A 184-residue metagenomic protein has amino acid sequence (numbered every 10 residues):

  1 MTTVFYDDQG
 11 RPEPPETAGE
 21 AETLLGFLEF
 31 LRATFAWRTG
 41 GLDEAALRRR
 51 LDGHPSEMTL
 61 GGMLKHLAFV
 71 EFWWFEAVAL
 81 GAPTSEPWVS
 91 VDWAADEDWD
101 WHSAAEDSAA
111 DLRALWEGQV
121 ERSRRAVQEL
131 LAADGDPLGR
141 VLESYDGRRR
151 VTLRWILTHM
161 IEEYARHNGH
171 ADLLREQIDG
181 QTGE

Functional and structural regions predicted by a protein language model:
M1-E13, A21-D98, R140-E184: Short, contiguous alpha-helical
T17: Short, aromatic/basic-rich helix-turn unit that serves as a nucleic-acid recognition element
D96-G139, R154-M160: Acidic/histidine-rich alpha-helical segments that form the ligand environment of transition-metal centers
